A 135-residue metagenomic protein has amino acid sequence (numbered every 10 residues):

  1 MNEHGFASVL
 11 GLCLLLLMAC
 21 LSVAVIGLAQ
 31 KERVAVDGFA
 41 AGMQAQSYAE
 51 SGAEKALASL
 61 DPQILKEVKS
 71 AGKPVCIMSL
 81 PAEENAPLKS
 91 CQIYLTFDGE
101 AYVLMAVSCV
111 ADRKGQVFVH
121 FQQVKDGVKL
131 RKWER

Functional and structural regions predicted by a protein language model:
M1-H4: N-terminal leader/signal peptides at the extreme start of proteins
F6-V9, C13, V23-A24, E32-S47 (+1 more regions): Conserved functional hotspots that engage anionic ligands or polymers and/or phospholipid headgroups
L15-M18: Lipid-exposed faces of alpha-helical membrane segments in multi-pass integral membrane proteins
